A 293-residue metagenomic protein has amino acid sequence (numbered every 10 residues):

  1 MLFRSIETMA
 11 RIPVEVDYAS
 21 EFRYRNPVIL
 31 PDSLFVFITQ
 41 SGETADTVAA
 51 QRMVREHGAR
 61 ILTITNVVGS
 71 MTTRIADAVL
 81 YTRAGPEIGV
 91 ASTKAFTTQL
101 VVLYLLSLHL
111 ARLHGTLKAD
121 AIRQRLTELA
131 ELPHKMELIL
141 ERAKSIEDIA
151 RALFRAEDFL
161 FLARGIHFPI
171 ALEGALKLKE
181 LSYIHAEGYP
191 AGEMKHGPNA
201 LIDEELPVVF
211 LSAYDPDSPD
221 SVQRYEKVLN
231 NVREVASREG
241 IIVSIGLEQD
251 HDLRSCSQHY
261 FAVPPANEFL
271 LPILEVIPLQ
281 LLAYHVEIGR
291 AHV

Functional and structural regions predicted by a protein language model:
F3-R290: A SIS-like phosphosugar-recognition module
V293: Calmodulin-binding IQ motif helices
